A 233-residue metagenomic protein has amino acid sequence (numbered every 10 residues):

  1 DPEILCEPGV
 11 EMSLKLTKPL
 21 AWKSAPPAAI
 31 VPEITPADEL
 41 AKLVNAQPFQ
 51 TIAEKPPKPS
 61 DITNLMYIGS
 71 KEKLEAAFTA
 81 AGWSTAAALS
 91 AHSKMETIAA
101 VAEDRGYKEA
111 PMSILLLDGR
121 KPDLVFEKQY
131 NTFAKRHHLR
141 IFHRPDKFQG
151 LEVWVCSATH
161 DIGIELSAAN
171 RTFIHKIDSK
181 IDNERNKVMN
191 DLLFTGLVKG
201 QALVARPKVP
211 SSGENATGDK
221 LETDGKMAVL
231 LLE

Functional and structural regions predicted by a protein language model:
D1-I34: Mature, extracytoplasmic segments of signal peptide-bearing proteins
P2, P59-Y67, R171-S179: Second-shell loop/turn segments in exported
E7, L65-E72, S179-D182: Soluble non-cytosolic domains of exported or imported proteins
E7-E11, K15, S60-I62, F78 (+1 more regions): Extracytoplasmic
A21, S70-A88, H92-S93: Primarily extracytoplasmic ectodomains and periplasmic/lumenal surface modules that are beta-strand-rich
A29-P56: Compositionally biased P/S/T/G-rich terminal and signal peptide-adjacent segments that lie outside catalytic cores
Q47-A77: Terminal, regulation- and interaction-focused segments at domain boundaries
A91-E233: A cross-kingdom signal targeting lumenal/periplasmic-facing segments of multi-pass membrane and secretory-pathway
